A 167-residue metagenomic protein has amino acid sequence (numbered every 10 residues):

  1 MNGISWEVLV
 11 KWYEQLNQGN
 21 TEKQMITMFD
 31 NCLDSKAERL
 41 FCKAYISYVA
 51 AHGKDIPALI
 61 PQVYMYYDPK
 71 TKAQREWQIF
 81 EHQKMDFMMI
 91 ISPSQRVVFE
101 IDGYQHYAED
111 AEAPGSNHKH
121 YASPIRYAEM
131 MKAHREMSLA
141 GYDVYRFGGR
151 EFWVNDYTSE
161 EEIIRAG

Functional and structural regions predicted by a protein language model:
M1, M25-M28, M65, M85-M89 (+2 more regions): Detector for methionine-enriched segments
M1-Q74: Solvent-exposed, charged helical/coil patches that constitute nucleic-acid or partner-interaction surfaces
K36-R39, Q78-I79, P124, A128: Conserved phosphate-coordination/catalytic loops
Y48-H52, I90, A140: Alpha-helix C-cap/termination motif
L59-V98: Active-site metal-binding core of divalent-cation-utilizing nuclease and nuclease-like domains
I91-A166: Basic, amphipathic alpha-helical patches used to engage nucleic acids or provide basic targeting signals, exemplified
